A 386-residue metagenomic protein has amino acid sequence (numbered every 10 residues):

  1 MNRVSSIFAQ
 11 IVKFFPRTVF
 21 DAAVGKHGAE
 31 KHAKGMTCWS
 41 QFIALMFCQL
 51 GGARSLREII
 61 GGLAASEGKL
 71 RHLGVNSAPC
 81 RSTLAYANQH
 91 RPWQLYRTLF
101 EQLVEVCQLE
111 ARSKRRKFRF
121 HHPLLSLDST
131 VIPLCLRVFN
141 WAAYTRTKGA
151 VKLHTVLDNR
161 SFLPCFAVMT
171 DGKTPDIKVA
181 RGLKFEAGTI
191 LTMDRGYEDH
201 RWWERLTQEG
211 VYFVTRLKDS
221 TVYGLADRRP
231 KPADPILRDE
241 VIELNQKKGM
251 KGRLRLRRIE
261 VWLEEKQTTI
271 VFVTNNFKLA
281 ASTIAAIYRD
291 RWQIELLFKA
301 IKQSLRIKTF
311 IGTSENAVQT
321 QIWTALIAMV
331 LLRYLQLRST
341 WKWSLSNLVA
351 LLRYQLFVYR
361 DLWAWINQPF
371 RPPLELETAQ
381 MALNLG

Functional and structural regions predicted by a protein language model:
M1-E58, R91, T98, F118-P123 (+2 more regions): Single, function-defining residue in the core of a domain
S55-L73: DNA-recognition alpha helix
L63-S66, L103, I301: Hydrophobic alpha-helical packing residues
L73-H90: Major-groove recognition helix of helix-turn-helix-like DNA-binding domains
S82-Y86, C107-A111, P369-L374: Short alpha-helical linear motifs
A87-R112, R116-H121: Internal glycine-rich, Lys/Arg-flanked active-site/core loops of soluble domains
